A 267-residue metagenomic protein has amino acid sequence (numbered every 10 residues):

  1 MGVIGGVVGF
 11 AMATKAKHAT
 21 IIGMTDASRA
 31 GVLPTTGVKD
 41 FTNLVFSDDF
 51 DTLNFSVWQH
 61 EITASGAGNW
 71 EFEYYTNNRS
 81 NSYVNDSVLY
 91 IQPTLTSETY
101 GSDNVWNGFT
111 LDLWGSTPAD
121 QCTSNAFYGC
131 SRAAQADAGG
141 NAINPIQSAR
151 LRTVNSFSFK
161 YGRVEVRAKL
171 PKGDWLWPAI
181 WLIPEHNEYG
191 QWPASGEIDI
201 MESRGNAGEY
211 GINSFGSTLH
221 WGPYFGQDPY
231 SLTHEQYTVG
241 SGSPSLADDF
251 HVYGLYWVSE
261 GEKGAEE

Functional and structural regions predicted by a protein language model:
M1-G6: Single-pass alpha-helical transmembrane segments
F10-E267: GH16 jelly-roll
